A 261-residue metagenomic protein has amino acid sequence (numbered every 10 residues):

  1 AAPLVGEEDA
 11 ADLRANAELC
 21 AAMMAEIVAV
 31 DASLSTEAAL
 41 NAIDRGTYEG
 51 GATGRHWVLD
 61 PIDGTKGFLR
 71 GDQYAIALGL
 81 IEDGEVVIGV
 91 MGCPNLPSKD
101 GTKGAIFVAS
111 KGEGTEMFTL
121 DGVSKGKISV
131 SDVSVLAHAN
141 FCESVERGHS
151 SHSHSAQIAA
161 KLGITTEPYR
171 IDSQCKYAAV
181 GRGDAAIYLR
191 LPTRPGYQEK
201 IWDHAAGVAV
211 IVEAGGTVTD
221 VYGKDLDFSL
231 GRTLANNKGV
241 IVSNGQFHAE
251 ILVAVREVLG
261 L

Functional and structural regions predicted by a protein language model:
A1-I62, N95-P97, V123, H154-Q157 (+2 more regions): N-terminal subdomain of lithium-sensitive/metallo-dependent phosphomonoesterases centered on the IMPase/IPPase/PAP
A2, G84, G163-T166: A generic structural motif
A2, I76, A139: Residue-level detector of short, conserved catalytic/binding motifs and their immediate flanks
V5-G6, A77, D220: A structural signal for short, well-ordered beta-strand segments and their strand-loop junctions that often border
E7, G92, L191: Conserved residues at the C-terminal ends of beta-strands
E37-N41, A52-G112: DPxDG-like acidic metal-binding loop motif
N95-P97, A105-E116, L120-L261: An extended, acidic
